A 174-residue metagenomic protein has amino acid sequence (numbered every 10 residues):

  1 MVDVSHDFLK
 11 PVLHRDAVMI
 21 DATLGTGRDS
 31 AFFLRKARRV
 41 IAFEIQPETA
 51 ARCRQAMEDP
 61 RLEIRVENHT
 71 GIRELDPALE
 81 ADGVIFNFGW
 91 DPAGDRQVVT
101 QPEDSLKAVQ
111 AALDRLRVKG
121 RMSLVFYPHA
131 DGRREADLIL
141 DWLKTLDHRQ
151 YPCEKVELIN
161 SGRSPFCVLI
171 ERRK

Functional and structural regions predicted by a protein language model:
M1-V18, R28-A31: S-adenosyl-L-methionine
T26-R38: Conserved SAM-binding loop of SAM-dependent methyltransferases across substrates and taxa, primarily the Class I
R39-E44: Conserved SAM-binding motif I beta-strand of class I
Q46-E48: Conserved SAM/SAH-binding beta-strand->alpha-helix loop
A51-A78: S-adenosyl-L-methionine
F86-A108: Mobile active-site "lid"/loop adjacent to the S-adenosyl-L-methionine
K119-F126: Conserved beta-strand signature within the Rossmann-like core of class I S-adenosyl-L-methionine
A130-K174: Class I S-adenosyl-L-methionine
